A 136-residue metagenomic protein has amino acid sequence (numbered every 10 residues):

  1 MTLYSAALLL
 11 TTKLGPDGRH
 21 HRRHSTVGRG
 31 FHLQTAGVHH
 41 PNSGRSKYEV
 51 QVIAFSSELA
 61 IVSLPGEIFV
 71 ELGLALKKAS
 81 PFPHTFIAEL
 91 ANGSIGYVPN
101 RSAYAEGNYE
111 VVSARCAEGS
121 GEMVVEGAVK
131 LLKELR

Functional and structural regions predicted by a protein language model:
M1-R136: Non-catalytic substrate/cofactor recognition surfaces at enzyme active-site rims
